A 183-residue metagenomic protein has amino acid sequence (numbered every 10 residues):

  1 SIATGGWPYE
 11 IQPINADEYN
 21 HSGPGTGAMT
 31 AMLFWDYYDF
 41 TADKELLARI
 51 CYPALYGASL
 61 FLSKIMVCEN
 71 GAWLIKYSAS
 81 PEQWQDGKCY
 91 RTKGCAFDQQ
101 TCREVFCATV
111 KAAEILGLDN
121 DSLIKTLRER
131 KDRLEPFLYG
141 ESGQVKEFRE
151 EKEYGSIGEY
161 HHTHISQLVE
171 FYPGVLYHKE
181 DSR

Functional and structural regions predicted by a protein language model:
S1, P53-E69, R130-S142, R183: Long, well-ordered core segments of solenoidal/helical folds
S1, P8, M29, W73-Y77: Structural recognition of the beta-strand scaffold that forms the well-ordered cores of secreted hydrolase catalytic
I2-D17, Q83-R91: Aromatic- and acidic-residue-enriched carbohydrate-binding clefts of CAZyme catalytic domains
P8, P13, E18-K44, R49 (+1 more regions): Active-site core of glycosidic bond-cleaving carbohydrate-active enzymes
L33, E45-F61, G71-W73: Active/binding-pocket-proximal capping segment
G57-A112: Acidic/histidine-rich catalytic neighborhood
